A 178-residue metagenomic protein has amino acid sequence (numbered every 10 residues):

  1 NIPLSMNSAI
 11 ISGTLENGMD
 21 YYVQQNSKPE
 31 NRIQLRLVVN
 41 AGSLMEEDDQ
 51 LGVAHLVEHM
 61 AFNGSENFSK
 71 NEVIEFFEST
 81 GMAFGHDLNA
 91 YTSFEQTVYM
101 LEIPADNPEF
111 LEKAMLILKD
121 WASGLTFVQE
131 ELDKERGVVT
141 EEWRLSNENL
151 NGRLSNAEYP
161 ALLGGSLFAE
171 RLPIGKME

Functional and structural regions predicted by a protein language model:
N1-I11, Y99, A157-E178: Histidine-acidic residue clusters that define the catalytic metal-binding segment of zinc metallopeptidase domains
I2-R36: Mature N-terminal segment immediately following signal peptide/propeptide cleavage in secreted/periplasmic
S5-I11, N31-I33, S69-E75, L111 (+2 more regions): N-terminal start-of-chain detector that recognizes signal peptides and the immediate post-cleavage beginning
S27-P29, N40, L163-F168: Short connector loops/turns at beta-strand edges and beta->alpha or beta->beta junctions
P29-E30, M45-D48, P160-A161: Short hydrophobic/aromatic-rich motifs at helix boundaries and adjacent loops
V39-A54, H59-S155, F168-E170: Active-site-adjacent, His/Asp/Glu-enriched structural segments that form or flank metal-binding and acid/base networks
